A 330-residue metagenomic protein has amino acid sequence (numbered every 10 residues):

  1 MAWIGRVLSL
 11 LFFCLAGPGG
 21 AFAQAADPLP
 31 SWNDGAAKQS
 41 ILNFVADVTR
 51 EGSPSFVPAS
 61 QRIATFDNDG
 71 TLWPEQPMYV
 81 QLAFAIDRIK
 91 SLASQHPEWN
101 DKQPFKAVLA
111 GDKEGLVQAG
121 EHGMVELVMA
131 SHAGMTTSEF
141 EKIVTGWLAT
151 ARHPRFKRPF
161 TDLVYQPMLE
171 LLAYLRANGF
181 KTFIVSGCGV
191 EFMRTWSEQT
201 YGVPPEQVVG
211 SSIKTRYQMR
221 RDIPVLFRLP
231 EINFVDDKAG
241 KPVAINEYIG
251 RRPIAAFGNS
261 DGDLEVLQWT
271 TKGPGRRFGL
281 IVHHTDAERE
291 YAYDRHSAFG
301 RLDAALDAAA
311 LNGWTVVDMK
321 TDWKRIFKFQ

Functional and structural regions predicted by a protein language model:
M1-I4: N-terminal secretory signal peptides that target proteins for export/translocation
R6-G20: Bacterial N-terminal signal peptides
A23-W32, A36-L42, A46, Q61 (+1 more regions): C-terminal cap/substrate-recognition subdomain and adjoining C-terminal extension of metal-dependent phosphatase-like
N33-K38, N68, P77-M78: Catalytic cores of transferase enzymes with a strong primary signal for eukaryotic protein kinases
F44-I63, Q76-P77: N-terminal carbohydrate-binding/catalytic regions of secreted carbohydrate-active enzymes
R62-P77, L267: Asp-based phosphoryl-transfer active-site loop
E75-M78, A83-I86, T195-W196, W269: Short, solvent-exposed loop/turn and secondary-structure capping segments
M78, A83-D162, Q166: A metal-dependent, Asp-based hydrolase signature
